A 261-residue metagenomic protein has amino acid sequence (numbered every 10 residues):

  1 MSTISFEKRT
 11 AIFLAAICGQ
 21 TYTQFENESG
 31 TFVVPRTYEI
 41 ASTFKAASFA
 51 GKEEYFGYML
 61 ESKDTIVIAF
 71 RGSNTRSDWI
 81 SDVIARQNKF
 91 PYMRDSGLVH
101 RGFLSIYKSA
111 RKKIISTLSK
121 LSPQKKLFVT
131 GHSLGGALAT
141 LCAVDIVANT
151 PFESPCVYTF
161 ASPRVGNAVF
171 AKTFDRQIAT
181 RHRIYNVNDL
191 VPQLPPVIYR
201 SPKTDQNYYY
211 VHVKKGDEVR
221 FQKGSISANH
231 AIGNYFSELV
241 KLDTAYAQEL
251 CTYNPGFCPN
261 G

Functional and structural regions predicted by a protein language model:
M1-S77, Q87, I106: Flexible, membrane-associating and regulatory peripheral segments of lipid-active enzymes
S2, E28, F49-G51, Y55-F56 (+6 more regions): Serine hydrolase/lipase
C18-T21, C142-I146: Short alpha-helical scaffold segments that flank and stabilize functional sites
W79, A139, V169: Short glycine-/acidic-enriched loop or helix-start segments at secondary-structure transitions that form or flank
W79-Y92: Short, flexible, mixed-charge acidic loops at enzyme active sites
G131-G135, A139: Gly/Ala-rich beta-loop-alpha elbow adjacent to hydrolase catalytic centers
